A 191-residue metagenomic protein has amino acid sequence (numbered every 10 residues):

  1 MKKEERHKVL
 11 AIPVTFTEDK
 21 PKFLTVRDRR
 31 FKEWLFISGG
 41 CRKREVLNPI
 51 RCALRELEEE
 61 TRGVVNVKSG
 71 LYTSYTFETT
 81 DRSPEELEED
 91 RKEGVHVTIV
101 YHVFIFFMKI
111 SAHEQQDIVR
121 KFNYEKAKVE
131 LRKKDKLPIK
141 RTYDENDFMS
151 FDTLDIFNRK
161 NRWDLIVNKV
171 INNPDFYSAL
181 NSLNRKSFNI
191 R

Functional and structural regions predicted by a protein language model:
M1-F23, R42, H102: Conserved N-terminal beta-strand and adjoining loop/helix that marks the start of the Nudix/MutT-like hydrolase domain
E4-R6, E18, F36, H96-V100 (+1 more regions): A generic fold-level signal
H7, T76-K134, F148-D155, K169: Active-site-adjacent beta-strand/loop module that shapes the phosphate/pyrophosphate-binding cleft
H7-A11, P49, D147: Residue-level detector of short, conserved catalytic/binding motifs and their immediate flanks
K20-N66: Conserved Nudix-box catalytic region and its N-terminal flanking loop in Nudix hydrolases and closely related
R30-W34, E114-R191: Nudix hydrolase/Nudix homology domain
K32-E33, I37-G39, K43, R82-T98 (+2 more regions): Functional cleft and adjacent loop/helix regions within the main domain that mediate ligand binding or catalysis
